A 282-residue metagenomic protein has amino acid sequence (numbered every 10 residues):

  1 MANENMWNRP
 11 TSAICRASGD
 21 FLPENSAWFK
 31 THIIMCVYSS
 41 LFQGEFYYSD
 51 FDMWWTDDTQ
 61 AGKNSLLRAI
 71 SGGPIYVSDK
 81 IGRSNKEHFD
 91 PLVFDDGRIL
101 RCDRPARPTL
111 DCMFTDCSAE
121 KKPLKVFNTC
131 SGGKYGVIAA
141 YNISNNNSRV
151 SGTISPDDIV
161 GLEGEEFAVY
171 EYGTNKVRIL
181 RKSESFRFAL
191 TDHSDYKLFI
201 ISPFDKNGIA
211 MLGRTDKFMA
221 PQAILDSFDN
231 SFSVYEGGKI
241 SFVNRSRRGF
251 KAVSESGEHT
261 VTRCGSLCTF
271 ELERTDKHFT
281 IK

Functional and structural regions predicted by a protein language model:
M1-K86, R107-P108: Glycan-recognition surfaces
M53-D58, K80-G82, E87-F89, S148-G152 (+2 more regions): Short conserved micro-motifs at the rims of enzyme active sites and ligand-binding pockets
S65, S71, V77-S78, G82-D111 (+1 more regions): Aromatic- and carboxylate-lined catalytic core of secreted/periplasmic carbohydrate-active enzymes
R68-S71, Y76, F114-E165, D195-K206 (+1 more regions): Carbohydrate-binding surface patches
Y172-K176, R247, S254-T260: Change "in extracellular beta-sheet-rich domains … of secreted and cell-surface proteins" to "in beta-sheet-rich domains
L180-A223, F228, K251, T262-K282: C-terminal beta-strand-rich structural cap/linker in extracellular carbohydrate-active enzymes
